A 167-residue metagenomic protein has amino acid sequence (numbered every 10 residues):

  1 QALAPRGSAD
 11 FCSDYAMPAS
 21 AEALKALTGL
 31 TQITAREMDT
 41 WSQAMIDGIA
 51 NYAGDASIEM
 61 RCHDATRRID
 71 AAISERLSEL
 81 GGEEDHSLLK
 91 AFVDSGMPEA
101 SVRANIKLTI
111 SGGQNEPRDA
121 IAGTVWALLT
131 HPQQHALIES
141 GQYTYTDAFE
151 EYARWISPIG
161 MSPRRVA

Functional and structural regions predicted by a protein language model:
Q1-A167: Cytochrome P450
